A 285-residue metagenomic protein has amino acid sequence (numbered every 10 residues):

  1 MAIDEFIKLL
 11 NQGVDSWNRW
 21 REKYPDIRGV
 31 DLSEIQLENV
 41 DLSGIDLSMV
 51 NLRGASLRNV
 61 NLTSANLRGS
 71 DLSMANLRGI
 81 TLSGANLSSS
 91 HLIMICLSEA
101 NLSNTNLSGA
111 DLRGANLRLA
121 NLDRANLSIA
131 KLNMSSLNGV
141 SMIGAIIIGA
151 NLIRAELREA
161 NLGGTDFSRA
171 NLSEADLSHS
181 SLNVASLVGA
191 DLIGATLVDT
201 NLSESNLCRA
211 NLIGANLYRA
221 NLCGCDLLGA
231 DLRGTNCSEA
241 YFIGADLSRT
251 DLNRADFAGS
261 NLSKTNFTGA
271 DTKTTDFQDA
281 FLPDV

Functional and structural regions predicted by a protein language model:
M1-I7: Eukaryotic low-complexity, mixed-charge intrinsically disordered interaction/regulatory segments enriched in acidic
E5, S16, R21-V285: Tandem repeat scaffolds
